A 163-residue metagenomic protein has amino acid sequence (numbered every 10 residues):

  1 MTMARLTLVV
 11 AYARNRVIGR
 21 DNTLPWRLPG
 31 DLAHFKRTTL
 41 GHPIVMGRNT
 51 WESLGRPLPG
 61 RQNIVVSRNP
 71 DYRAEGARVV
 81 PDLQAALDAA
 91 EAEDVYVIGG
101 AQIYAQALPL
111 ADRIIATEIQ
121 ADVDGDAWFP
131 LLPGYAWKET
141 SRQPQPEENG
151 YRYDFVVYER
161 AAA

Functional and structural regions predicted by a protein language model:
T2-P43, R48-A163: Flexible, gly/pro- and Lys/Arg-enriched active-site loops
